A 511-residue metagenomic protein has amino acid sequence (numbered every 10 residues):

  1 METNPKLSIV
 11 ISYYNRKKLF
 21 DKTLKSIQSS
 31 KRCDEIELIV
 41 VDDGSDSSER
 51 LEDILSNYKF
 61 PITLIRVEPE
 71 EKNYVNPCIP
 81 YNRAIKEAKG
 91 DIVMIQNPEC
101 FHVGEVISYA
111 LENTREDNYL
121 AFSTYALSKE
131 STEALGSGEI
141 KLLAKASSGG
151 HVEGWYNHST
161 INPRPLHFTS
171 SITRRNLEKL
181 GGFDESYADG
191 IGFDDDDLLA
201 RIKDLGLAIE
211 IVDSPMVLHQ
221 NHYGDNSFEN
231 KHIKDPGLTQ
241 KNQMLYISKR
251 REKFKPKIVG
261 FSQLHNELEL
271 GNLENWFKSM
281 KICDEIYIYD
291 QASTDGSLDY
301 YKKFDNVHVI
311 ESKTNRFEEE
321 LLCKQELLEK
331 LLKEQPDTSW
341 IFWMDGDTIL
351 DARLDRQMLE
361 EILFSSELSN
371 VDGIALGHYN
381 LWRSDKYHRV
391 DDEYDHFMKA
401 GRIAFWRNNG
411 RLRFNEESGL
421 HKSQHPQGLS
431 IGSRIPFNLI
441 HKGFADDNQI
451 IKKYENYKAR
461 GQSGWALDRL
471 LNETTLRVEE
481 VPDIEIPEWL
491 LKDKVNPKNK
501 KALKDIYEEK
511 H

Functional and structural regions predicted by a protein language model:
L7-L19, T23, S30-K31, V41 (+2 more regions): A conserved hydrophobic helix/loop-capping motif in glycosyltransferases and polysaccharide synthases
N15, G190, L264-L270, E274-N275 (+3 more regions): Catalytic phosphate/metal-binding cores of nucleic-acid and nucleotide-processing enzymes, i.e., regions that mediate
K25-E35, N275-E285: Short, acidic, metal-binding catalytic loop of nucleotide-sugar glycosyltransferases
D42-D53, P69, C100-F101, Y289-Y301 (+1 more regions): A conserved acidic beta->alpha catalytic loop
S48, P98-N113, G296, G346-I362: Acidic donor-binding/catalytic loop of UDP-sugar-dependent glycosyltransferases, especially processive GT2
E70-A88, N315-L331: Glycine-rich, basic loop-to-helix element that forms the pyrophosphate-binding segment of sugar-nucleotide handling
V93, I341: Short aromatic/hydrophobic "clamp" motif used to bind/position activated sugar donors
E116-L120, Y125-K129, E133-K179, S186-D189 (+5 more regions): Catalytic-site signature of metal-activated, phosphate-bearing donor transferases, centered on the GT-A/GT-A-like
